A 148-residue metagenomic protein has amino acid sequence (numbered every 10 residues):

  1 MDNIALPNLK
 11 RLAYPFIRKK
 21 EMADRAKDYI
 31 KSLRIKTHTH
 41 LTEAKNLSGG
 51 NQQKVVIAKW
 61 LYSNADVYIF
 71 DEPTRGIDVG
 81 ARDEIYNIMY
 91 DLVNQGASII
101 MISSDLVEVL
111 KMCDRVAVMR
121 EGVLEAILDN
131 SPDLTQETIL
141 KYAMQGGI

Functional and structural regions predicted by a protein language model:
M1-I148: Glycine-rich phosphate-binding loops of nucleotide-dependent enzymes
